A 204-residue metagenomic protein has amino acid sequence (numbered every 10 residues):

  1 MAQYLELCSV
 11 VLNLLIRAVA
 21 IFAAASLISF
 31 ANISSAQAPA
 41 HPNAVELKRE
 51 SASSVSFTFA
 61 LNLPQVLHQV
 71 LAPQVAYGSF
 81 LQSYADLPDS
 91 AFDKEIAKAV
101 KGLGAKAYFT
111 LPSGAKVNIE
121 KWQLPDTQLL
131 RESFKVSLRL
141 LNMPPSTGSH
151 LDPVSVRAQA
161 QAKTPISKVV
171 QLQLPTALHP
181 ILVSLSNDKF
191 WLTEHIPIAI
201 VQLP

Functional and structural regions predicted by a protein language model:
M1-L15: N-terminal secretory signal peptides that target proteins for export/translocation
V11, I28-A31, A115: Serine/proline-rich low-complexity intrinsically disordered segments, especially terminal tails, linkers
L14-R17, A31, K48-R49: Functionally constrained cores in energy, signaling, and assembly domains
A18-S29: Bacterial N-terminal signal peptides
S34-P204: N-terminal soluble domains immediately following signal/targeting peptides that reside in extracytoplasmic
